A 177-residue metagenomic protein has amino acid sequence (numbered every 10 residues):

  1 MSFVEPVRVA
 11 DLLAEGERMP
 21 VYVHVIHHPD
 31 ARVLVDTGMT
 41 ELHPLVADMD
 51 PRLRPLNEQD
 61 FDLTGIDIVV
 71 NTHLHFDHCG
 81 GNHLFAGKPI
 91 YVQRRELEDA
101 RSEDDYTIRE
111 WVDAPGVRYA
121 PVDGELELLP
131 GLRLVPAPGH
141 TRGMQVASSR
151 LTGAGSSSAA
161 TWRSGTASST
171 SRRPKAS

Functional and structural regions predicted by a protein language model:
M1-L34, M39-A47: Zn-dependent metallo-beta-lactamase
M1-V4, H27-V33, L126-R133, L151-G155: Beta-strand-turn-beta hairpins that frame and shape the catalytic cleft of phosphate-ester-processing enzymes
V9-A10, T37-T40, L74, R95-E96 (+2 more regions): Active-site metal-binding loops of divalent metal-dependent hydrolases
V33-V35, V70, S156-S158: Residue-level marker for buried hydrophobic side chains located in beta-strands that build the well-ordered beta-sheet
T40-L42, E125-L126, R133-P136, R142-S177: Metallo-beta-lactamase
R54-D67, L84, V92-P136, S177: Metallo-beta-lactamase
I66-D77: Metallo-beta-lactamase
G80-A86: Metal-dependent catalytic neighborhoods of phosphoester/phosphodiester hydrolases
